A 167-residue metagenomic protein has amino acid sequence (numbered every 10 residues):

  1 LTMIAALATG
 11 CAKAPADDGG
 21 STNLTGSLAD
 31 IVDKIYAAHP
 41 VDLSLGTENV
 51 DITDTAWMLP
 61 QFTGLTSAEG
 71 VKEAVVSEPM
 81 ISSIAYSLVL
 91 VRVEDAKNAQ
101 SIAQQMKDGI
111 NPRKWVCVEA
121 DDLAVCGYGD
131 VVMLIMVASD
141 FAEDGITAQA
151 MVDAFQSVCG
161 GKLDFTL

Functional and structural regions predicted by a protein language model:
L1-T2: Sec-dependent N-terminal signal peptides
A6-K13: C-terminal motif of bacterial Sec signal peptides marking the signal peptidase cleavage site
K13-G26, V158, K162: Intrinsically disordered, low-complexity, charge-rich terminal extensions of nucleic-acid-associated complexes
T22-P79: Surface-exposed, low-hydrophobicity interaction/linker segments
L28-V32, A99, A103-K107, A148-V152 (+1 more regions): Extracytoplasmic/secreted envelope proteins and their assembly/folding machinery, especially bacterial periplasmic
K34, A38, Q105-R113, A154-K162: Structured segments of extracytoplasmic/periplasmic soluble domains in secreted or envelope-associated proteins
G64-G109, R113-V116: Mid-length scaffold segments of soluble, non-membrane domains
M80, C117-L167: A short, solvent-exposed beta-edge/loop patch
